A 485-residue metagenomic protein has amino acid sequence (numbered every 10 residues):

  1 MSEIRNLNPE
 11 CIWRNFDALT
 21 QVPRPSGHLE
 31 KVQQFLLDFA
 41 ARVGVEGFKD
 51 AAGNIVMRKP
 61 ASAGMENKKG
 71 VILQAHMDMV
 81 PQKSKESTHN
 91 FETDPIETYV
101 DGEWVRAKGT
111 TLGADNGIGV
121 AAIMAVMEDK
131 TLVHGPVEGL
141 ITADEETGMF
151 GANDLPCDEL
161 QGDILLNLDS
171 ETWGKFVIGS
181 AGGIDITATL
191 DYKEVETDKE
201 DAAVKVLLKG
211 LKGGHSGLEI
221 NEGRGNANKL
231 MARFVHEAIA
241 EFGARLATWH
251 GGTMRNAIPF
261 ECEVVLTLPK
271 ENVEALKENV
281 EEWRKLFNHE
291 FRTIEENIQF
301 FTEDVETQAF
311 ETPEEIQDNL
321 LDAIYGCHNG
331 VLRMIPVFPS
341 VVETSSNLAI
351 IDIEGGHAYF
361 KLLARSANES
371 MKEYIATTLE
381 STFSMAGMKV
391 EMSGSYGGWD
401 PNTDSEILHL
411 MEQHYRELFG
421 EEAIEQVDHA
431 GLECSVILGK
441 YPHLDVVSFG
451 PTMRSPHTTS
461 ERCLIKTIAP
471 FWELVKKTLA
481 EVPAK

Functional and structural regions predicted by a protein language model:
E3-E103: Acidic/His- and Gly-rich active-site-bordering loop/insert found across diverse amide/peptide-bond hydrolases
P9-I12, P336, E343-G356, E421-K477: Zn-dependent metallopeptidase/amidohydrolase metal-coordination segment
M65-T147, A152-D163, T189, A203 (+3 more regions): Active-site metal-coordination/substrate-binding segment of hydrolases, especially metallo-dependent peptidases
M77-M79, W104, L140-G148, S170-W173 (+3 more regions): Acidic, glycine-rich active-site loops and adjacent beta-strand->loop/helix elements that engage anionic groups
E103-R106, E146-T147, N153-R365: Midchain, well-structured core segments that form catalytic/ion-binding scaffolds
D158, R224-E241, K270-V273, D318-Y325 (+4 more regions): His/Asp/Glu-rich mid-to-C-terminal helical/loop segments that flank catalytic regions of hydrolases
E219, N226-N228, A232-W249, P401-L444: Active-site-adjacent substrate-binding region of metalloamidase/peptidase-like peptide-processing proteins
V341-V427: Substrate-recognition/cap regions that form aromatic- and gly/pro-loop-enriched pockets for small-molecule ligands
